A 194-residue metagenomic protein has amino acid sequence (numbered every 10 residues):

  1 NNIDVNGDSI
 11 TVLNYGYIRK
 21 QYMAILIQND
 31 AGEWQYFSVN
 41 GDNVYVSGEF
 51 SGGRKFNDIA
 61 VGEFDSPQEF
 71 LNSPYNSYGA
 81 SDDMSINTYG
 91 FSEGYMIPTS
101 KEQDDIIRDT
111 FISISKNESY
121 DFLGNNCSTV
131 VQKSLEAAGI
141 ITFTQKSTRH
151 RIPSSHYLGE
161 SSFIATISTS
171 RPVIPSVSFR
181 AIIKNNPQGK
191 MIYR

Functional and structural regions predicted by a protein language model:
N1-F91, D121: Glycine-rich catalytic cores of cysteine/serine-nucleophile enzymes that process amide/ester linkages in cell-envelope
G62, T99-E102, N125: Short coil/turn linker and secondary-structure boundary residues
P67, P74, G79, P98 (+3 more regions): Proline-rich intrinsically disordered, low-complexity coils
S81-T110: A structural motif
D104-R194: Activation targets extended, charge/polar-rich intrinsically disordered C-terminal tails
